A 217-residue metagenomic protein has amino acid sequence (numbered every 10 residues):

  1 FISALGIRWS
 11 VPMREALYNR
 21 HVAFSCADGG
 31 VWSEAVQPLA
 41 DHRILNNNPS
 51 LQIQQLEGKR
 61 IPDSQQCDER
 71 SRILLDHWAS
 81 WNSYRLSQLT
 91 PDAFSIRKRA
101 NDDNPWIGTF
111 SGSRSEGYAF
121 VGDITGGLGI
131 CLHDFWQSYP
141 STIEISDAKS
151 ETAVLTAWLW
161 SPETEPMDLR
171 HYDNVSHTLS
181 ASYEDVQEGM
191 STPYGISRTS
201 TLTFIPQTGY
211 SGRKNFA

Functional and structural regions predicted by a protein language model:
F1-A217: Beta-strand/loop-rich accessory regions of lumenal/periplasmic or secreted enzymes, predominantly carbohydrate-active
